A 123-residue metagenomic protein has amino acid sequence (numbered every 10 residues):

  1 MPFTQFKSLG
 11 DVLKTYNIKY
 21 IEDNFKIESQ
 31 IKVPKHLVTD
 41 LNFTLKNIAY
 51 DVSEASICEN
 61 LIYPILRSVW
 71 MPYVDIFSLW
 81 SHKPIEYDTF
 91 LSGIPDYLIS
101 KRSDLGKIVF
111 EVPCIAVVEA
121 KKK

Functional and structural regions predicted by a protein language model:
P2-T4, L9-K123: A short, conserved, highly charged catalytic patch centered on acidic carboxylates
